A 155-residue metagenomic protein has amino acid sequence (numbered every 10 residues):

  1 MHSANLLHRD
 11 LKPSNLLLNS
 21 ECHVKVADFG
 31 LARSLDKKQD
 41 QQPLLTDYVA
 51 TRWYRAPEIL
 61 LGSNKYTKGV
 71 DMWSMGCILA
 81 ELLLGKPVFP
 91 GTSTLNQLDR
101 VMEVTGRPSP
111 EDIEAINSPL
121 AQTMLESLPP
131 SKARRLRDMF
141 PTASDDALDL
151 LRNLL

Functional and structural regions predicted by a protein language model:
H2-N19: Catalytic-loop of the protein kinase fold
K25-D28: Pre-DFG segment of protein kinase catalytic domains
L31-R33: Activation segment
L44-I59: Conserved activation segment of eukaryotic-like protein kinases, specifically the C-terminal portion of the activation
K65-T67: Activation segment
D71: Conserved catalytic-loop aspartate of Hanks-type protein kinases
R107-N153: C-terminal lobe substrate-recognition/regulatory segment of protein kinase catalytic domains
